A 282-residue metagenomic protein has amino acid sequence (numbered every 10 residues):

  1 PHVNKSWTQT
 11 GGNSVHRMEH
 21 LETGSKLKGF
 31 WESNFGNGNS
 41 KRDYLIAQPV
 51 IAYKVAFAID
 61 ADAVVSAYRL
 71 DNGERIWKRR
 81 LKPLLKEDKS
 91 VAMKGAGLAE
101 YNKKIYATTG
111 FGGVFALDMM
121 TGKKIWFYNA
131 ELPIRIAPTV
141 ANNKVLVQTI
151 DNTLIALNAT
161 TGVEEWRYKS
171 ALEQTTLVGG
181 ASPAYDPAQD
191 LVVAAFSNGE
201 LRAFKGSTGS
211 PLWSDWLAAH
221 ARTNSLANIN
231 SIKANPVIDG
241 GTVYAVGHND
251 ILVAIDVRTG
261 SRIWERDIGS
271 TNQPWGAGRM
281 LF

Functional and structural regions predicted by a protein language model:
P1-F30: Blade/loop signatures of beta-propeller domains
W31-V50, K78-A99, W126-A141, E164-Q189 (+2 more regions): Extracytoplasmic beta-rich repeat domains
K41, I51-A52, F57-D60, S66 (+2 more regions): Structural recognition of beta-strand segments within beta-rich domains
Y53, D60-A61, N102, T109-G110 (+3 more regions): Structural signature of WD-repeat beta-propellers
R69-G73, D118-G122, N158-G162, G206-T208 (+1 more regions): Short loop/turn segments that connect beta-strands within beta-propeller blades
F196-G240, Y244-A245, A254-V257: Acidic, glycine-rich loop-and-beta core segments that form the ion-binding/anion-interacting portion of active sites
